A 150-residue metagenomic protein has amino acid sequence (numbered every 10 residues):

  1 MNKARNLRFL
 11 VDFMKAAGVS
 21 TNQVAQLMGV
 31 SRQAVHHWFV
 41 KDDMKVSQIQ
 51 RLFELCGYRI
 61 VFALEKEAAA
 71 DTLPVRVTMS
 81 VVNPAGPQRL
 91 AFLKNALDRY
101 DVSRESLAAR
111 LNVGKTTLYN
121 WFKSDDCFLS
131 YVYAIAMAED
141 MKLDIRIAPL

Functional and structural regions predicted by a protein language model:
M1-A17, T72-D101, R146: A short, Lys/Arg-rich alpha-helix, primarily the initiator
M1-K3, D42-D43, Q50-A85: N-terminal flexible/basic segments that precede or flank functional cores
T21, R104, V132: Helix-turn-helix DNA-binding elements, focusing on the entry/boundary residues of the two helices that contact DNA
Q23-A25, S106-A108: Short alpha-helical "recognition helix" segments of helix-turn-helix
G29-M44, N112-C127: Recognition helix of helix-turn-helix/homeodomain-like DNA-binding domains that insert into the DNA major groove
S47-A63, L129-I145: DNA major-groove recognition helix of helix-turn-helix/homeodomain DNA-binding modules
R89-E105, G114, N120-D125: Conserved, charge-rich beta-strand/loop surface module that forms ligand/interface-binding patches within domains
